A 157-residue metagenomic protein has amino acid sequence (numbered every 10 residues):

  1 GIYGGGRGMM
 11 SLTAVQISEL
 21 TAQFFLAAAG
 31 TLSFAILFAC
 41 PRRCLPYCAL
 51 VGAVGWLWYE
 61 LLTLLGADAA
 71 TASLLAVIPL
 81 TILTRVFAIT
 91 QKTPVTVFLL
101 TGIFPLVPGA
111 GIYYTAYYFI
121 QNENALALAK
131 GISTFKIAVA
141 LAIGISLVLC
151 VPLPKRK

Functional and structural regions predicted by a protein language model:
G1-I82, V86, Q91-V95, Y114-K157: Alpha-helical transmembrane segments and their membrane-interface boundaries that form or gate the permeation pathway
C48, F98, P105: Short glycine- and Lys/Arg-enriched binding-loop motifs that mark or flank ligand-binding interfaces
T101-Y114: Hydrophobic alpha-helical membrane segments
